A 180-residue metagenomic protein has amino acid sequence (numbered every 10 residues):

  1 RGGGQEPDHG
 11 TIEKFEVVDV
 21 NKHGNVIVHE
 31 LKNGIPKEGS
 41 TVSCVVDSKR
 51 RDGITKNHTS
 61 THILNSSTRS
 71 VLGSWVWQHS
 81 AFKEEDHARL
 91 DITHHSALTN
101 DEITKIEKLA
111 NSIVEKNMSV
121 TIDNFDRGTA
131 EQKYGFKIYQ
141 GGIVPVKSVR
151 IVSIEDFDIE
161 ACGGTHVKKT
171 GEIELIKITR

Functional and structural regions predicted by a protein language model:
R1-R180: A glycine- and charged-residue-rich anion-binding loop/surface
